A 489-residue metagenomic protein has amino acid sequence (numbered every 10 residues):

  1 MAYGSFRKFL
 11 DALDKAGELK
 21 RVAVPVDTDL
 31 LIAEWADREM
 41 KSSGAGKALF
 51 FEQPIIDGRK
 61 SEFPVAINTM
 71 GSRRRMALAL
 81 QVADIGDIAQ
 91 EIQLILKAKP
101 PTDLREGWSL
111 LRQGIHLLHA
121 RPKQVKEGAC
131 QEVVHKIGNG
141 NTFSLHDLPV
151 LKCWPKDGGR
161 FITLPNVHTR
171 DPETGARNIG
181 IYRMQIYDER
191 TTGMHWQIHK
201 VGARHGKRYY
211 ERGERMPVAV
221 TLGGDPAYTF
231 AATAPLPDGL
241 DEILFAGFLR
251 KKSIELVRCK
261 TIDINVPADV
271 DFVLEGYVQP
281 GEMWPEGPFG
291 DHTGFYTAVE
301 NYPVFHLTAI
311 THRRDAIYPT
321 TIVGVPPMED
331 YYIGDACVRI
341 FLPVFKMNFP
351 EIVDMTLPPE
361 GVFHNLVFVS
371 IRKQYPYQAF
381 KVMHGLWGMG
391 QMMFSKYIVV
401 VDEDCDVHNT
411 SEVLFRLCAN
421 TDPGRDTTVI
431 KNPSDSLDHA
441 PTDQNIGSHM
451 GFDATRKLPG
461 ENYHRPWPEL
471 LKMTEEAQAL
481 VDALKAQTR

Functional and structural regions predicted by a protein language model:
M1-V304, T308-R489: Extended, highly charged
